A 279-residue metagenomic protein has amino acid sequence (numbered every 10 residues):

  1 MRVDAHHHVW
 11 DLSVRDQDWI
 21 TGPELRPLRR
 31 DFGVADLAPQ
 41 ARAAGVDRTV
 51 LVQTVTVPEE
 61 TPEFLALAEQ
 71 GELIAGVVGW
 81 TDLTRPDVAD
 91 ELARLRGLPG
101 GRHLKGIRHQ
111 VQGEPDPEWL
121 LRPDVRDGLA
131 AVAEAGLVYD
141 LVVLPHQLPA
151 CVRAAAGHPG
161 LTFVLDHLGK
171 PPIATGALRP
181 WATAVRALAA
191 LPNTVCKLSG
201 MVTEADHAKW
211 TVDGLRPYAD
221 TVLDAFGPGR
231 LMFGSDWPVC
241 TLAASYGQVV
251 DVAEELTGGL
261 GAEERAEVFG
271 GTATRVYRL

Functional and structural regions predicted by a protein language model:
M1-E63, A68: An N-terminally biased module of ancient metal coordination in phosphate/nucleic-acid-related enzymes
M1-V3, L28-R48, T221, A225-M232 (+1 more regions): Mid-to-C-terminal alpha-helical segments outside catalytic/metal-binding sites
R2-W10, R42, P123, G128 (+5 more regions): A generic "structured core" feature
H6, T49, F64, V77 (+7 more regions): Conserved, mostly hydrophobic/aromatic
H8, V55, G169, M201-V202 (+1 more regions): Catalytic metal-binding/acid-base residues of hydrolase active sites
D36-Q40, E60-L67, E91-L95, D124-A131 (+4 more regions): A general structural detector for well-ordered alpha-helical segments in enzyme core domains, enriched
E59-Q147, R153, K197-M201, A208-K209: Active-site gating/metal-coordination segments in enzymes
W119-M232: Catalytic pocket-lining loop regions of alpha/beta-barrel enzymes, especially the amidohydrolase/enolase/GH5 lineages
